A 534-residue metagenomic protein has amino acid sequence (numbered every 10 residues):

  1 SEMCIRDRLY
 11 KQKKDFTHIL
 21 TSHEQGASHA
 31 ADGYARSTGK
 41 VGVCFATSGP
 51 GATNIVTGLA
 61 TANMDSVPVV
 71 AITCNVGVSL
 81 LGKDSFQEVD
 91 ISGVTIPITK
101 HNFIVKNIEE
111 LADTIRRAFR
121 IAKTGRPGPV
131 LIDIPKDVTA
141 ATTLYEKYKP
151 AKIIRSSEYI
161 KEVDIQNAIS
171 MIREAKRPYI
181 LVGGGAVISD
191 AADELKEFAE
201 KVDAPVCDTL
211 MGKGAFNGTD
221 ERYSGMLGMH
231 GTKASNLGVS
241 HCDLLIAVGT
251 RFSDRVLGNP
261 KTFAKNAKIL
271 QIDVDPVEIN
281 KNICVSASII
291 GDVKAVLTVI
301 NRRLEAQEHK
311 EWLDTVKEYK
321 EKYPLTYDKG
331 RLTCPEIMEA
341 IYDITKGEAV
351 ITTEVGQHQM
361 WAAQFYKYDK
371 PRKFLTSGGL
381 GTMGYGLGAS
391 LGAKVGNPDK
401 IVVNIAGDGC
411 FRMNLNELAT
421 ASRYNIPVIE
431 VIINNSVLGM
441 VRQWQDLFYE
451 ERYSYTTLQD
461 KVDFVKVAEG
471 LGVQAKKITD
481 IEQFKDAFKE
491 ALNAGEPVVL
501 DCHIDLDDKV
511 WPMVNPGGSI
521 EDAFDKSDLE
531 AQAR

Functional and structural regions predicted by a protein language model:
S1, H18-H29, C44-G51, K106-N107 (+6 more regions): Active-site nucleophile and cofactor-binding loops and adjacent substrate-binding regions of central metabolic enzymes
S1-E2, R6-L304, A340, I344-G347 (+3 more regions): N-terminal alpha/beta PP-like core and its mobile active-site loop of ThDP/TPP-dependent enzymes
S1-E2, R8-L9, K317-K394: Active-site diphosphate/adenylate-binding microenvironment
H23-E24, K83-S85, R155-N167, L227-G231 (+5 more regions): A general structural motif
L80, Q87, R423-P516: Thiamine diphosphate
E109, Y145, N266-Q357, I481 (+3 more regions): Phosphate/pyrophosphate-binding active-site segments
S253-R255, M360, D507-K509: Short glycine-rich, flexible loops that bind phosphorylated cofactors or substrates
Y385, A389-P427, I433: Catalytic phosphate/nucleotide-handling subdomain of diverse soluble enzymes
